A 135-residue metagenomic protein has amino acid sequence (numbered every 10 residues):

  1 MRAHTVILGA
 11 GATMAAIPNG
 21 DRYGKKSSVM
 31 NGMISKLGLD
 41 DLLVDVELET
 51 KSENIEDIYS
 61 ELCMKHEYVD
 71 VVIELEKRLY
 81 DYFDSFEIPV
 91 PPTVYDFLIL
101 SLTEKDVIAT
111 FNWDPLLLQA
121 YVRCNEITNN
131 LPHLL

Functional and structural regions predicted by a protein language model:
M1-A120, N125-N129: Gly/serine-rich nucleotide phosphate-binding loop at the start of the catalytic core of nucleotide/ADP-ribose-handling
N130-L135: Acidic, His- and aromatic-enriched active-site or binding-groove loops in soluble protein domains that engage sugars
